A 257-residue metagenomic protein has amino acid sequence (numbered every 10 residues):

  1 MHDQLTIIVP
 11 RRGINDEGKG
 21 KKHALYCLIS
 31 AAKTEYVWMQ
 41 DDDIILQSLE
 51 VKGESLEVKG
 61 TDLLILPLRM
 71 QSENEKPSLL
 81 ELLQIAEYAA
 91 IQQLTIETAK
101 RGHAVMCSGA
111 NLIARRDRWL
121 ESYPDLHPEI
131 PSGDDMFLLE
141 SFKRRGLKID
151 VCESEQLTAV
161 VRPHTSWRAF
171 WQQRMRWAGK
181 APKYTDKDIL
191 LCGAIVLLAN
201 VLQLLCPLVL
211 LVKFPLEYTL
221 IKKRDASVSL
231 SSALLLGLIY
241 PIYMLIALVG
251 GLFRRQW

Functional and structural regions predicted by a protein language model:
M1-R11: Hydrophobic targeting segments
N15-A32: Glycine-rich, basic loop-to-helix element that forms the pyrophosphate-binding segment of sugar-nucleotide handling
K33-T34, M106-S122: Conserved nucleotide-sugar donor-binding and metal-coordinating catalytic region shared by glycosyltransferases
V37: Short aromatic/hydrophobic "clamp" motif used to bind/position activated sugar donors
D42-L56: Acidic donor-binding/catalytic loop of UDP-sugar-dependent glycosyltransferases, especially processive GT2
L63-A90, L120, D125-D188: Catalytic donor/gating beta->alpha subdomain of glycosyltransferases that bind UDP-sugars
T95-I113, Q156-A159, P182-I189: A recurrent flexible, glycine/aromatic-enriched loop bordering the glycosyltransferase active site that acts as
C192-Q256: Membrane-embedded multi-pass helical conduit in multi-pass membrane proteins, especially envelope-biosynthetic
